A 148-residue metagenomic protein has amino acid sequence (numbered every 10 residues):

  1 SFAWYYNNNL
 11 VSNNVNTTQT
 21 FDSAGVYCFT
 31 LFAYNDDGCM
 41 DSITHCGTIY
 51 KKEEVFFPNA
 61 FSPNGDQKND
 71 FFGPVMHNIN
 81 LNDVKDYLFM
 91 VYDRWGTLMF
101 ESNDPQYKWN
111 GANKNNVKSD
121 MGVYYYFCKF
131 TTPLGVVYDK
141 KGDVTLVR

Functional and structural regions predicted by a protein language model:
S1, F32-Y34, M40-D41, Y124: Intrinsically disordered, low-complexity Ser/Thr/Pro-rich tracts
S1-T20, N103-Q106, A112: Surface-exposed, flexible coil segments in extracellular/virion-facing regions
L10-V11, Y34-C46, L134-Y138: Short, exposed coil/turn segments at beta-strand boundaries within extracellular/luminal domains
S23: Adenine nucleotide phosphate-binding catalytic loops in nucleotide-utilizing enzymes
Y27-F29, Y126: Hydrophobic beta-strand segments within extracellular beta-sandwich modules
C46-R148: Short loop/turn motifs at secondary-structure boundaries
